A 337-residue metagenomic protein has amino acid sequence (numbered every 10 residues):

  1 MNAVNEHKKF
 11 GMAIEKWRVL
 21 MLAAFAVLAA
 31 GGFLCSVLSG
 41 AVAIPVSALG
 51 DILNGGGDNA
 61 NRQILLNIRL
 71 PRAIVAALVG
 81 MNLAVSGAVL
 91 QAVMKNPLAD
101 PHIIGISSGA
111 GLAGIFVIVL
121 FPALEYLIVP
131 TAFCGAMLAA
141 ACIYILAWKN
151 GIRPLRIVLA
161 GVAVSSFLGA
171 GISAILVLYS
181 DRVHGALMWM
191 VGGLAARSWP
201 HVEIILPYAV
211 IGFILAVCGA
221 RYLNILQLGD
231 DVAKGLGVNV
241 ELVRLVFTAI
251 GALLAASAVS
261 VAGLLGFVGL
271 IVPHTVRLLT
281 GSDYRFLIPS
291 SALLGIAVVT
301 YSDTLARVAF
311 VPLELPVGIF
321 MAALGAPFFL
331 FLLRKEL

Functional and structural regions predicted by a protein language model:
M1-L337: Alpha-helical transmembrane segments in inner-membrane proteins
